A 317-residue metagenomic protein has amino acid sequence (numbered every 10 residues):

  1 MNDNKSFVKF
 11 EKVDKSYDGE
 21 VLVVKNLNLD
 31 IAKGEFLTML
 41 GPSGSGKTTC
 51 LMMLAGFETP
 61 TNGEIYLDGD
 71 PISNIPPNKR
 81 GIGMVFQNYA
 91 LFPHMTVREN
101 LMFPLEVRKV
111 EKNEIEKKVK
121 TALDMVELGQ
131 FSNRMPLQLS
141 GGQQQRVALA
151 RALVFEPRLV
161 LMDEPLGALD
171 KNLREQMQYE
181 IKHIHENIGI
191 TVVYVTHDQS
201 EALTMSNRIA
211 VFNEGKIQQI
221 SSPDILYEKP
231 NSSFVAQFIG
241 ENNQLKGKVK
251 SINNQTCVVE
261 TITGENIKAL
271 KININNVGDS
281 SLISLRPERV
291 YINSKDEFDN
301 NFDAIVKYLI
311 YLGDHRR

Functional and structural regions predicted by a protein language model:
L40-P42: The feature captures the beta-strand-to-loop junction immediately N-terminal to the Walker
A55: Helix-to-loop junction immediately C-terminal to a conserved catalytic motif
T61-E64, E114, E214, K246: Conserved coupling/switch loops of ABC nucleotide-binding domains, chiefly the family-specific signature
G63-P71: Conserved ABC transporter NBD signature motif
R80-G83, Q87, L91-F234: ABC ATPase nucleotide-binding domains
E228, T256, T261-I310: Glycine/charge-rich catalytic "coupling/switch" loops of P-loop NTPases
